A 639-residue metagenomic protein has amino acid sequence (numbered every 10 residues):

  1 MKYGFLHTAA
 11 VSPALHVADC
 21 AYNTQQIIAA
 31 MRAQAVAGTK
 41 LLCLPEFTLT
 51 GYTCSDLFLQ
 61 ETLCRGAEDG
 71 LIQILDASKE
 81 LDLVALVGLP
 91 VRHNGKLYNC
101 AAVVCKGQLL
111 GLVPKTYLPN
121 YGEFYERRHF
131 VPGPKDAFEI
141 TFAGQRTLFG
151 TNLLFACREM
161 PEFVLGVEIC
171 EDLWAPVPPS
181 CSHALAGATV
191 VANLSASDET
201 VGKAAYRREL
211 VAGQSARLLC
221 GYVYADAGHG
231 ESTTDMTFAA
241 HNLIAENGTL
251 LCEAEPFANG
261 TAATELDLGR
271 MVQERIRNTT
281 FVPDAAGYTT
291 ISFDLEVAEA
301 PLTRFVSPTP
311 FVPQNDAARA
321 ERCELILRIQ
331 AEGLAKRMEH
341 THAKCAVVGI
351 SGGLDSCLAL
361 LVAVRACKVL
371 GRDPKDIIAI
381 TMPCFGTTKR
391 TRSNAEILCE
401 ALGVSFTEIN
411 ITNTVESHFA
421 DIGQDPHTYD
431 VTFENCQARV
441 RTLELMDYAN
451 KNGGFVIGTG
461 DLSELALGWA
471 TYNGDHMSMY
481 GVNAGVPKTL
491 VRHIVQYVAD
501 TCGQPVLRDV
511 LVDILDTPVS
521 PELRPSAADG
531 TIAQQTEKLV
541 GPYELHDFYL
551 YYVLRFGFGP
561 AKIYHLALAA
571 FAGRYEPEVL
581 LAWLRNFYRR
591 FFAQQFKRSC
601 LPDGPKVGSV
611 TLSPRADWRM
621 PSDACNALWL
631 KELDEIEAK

Functional and structural regions predicted by a protein language model:
M1-V347, R365-P374: Enzyme catalytic cores with a strong preference for nitrogen-chemistry domains
N23, P161-F163, C220, H229-S232 (+4 more regions): ATP/NTP-dependent adenylation/nucleotidyl-transfer catalytic domains that generate, transfer, or process NMP-activated
